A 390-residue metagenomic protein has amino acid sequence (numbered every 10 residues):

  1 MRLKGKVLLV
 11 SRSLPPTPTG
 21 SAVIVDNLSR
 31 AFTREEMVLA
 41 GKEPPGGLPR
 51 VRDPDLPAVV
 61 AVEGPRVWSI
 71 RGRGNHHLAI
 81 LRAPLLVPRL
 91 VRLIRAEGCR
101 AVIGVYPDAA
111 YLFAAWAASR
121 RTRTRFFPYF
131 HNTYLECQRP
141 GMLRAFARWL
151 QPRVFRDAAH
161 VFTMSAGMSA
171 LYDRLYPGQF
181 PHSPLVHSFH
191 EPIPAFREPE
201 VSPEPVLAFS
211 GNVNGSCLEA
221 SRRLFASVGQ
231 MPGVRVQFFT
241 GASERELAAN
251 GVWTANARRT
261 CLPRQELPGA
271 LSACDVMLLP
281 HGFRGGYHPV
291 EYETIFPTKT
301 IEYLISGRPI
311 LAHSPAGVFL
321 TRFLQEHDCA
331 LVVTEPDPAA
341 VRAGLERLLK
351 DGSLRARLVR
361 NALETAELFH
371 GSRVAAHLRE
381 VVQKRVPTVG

Functional and structural regions predicted by a protein language model:
M1-A58, A226-M231: N-terminal subdomain of nucleotide-sugar transferases
P88-R92, A110-F113, A117-R121, L143-T163: Membrane-proximal helix-turn-helix segments that form the acceptor-binding/catalytic region of lipid-linked
L90-Y111, T124-F127: Short N-terminal targeting/anchoring amphipathic segment
R125-F127, L135-R153, E191-P192: Nucleotide-sugar donor phosphate/pyrophosphate-binding loop at the beta->alpha transition of glycosyltransferases
R144, P152-A195: Donor nucleotide-sugar binding/catalytic pocket of nucleotide-sugar-dependent glycosyltransferases
E191-I193, E200-V252, R259-L267: Conserved catalytic-core segment of nucleotide-activated headgroup transferases in glycan assembly
S216-E219, Q265, G269-S272, M277-L304 (+1 more regions): Nucleotide-sugar-dependent
E335-P336, A340, G352-Q383: A charged, aromatic-enriched C-terminal amphipathic alpha-helix characteristic of glycosyltransferases across folds
